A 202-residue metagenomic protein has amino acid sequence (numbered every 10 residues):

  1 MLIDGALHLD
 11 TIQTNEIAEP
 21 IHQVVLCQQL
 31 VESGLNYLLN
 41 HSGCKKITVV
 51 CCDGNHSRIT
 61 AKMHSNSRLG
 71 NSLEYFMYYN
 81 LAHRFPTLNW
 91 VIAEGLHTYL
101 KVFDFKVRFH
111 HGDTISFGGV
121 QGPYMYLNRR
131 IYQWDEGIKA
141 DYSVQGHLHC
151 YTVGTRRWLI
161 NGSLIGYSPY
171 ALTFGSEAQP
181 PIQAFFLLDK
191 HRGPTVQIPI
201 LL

Functional and structural regions predicted by a protein language model:
M1-L81: Core catalytic region of metal-dependent phosphoesterases/phosphodiesterases, especially metallo-beta-lactamase-like
L69-L96, V102-L202: Conserved beta-sheet core of the metallophosphoesterase superfamily
